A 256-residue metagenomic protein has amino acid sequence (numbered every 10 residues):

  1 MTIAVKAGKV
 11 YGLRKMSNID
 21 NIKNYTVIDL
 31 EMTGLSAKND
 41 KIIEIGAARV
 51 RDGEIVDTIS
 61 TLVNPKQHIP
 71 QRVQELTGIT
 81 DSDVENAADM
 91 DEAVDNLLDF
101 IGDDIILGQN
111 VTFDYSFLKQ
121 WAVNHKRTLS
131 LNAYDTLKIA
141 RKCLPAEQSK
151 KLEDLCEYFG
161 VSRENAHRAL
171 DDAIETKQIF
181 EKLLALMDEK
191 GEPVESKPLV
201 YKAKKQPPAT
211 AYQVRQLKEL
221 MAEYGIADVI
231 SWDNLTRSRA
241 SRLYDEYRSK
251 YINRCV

Functional and structural regions predicted by a protein language model:
T2-L131, P145-H167, P193: Conserved non-catalytic scaffold segment of RNase H-like nuclease domains
T2-S17, I179-V256: Acidic two-metal-ion nuclease catalytic site recognized across multiple nuclease folds, prominently DnaQ/RNase D-T
M32-G34, K138, E175: Short, glycine/acidic-enriched loop or turn micro-motifs at the edges of active sites
D95, D154, D171-I174, S238: A broad detector of short, well-ordered amphipathic alpha-helices that serve as recognition/interaction surfaces
L131-C143: A short, structured active-site edge motif that brings together acidic residues
R168-E181: Acidic, divalent-metal-coordinating active-site segment for phosphoryl/phosphodiester hydrolysis, typified by short
